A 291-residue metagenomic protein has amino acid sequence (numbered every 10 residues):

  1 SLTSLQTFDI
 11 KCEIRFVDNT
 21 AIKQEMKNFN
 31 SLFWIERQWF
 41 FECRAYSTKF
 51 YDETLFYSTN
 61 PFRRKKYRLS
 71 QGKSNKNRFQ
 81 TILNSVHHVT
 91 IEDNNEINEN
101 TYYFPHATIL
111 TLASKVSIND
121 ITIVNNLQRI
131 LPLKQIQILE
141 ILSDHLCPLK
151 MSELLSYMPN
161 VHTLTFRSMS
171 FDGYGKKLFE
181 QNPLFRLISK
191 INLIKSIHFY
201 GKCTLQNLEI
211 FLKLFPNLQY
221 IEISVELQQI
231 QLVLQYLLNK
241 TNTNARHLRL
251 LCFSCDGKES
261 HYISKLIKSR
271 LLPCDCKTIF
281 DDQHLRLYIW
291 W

Functional and structural regions predicted by a protein language model:
S1-W291: Eukaryote-biased activation of long, low-complexity terminal tails and linkers
